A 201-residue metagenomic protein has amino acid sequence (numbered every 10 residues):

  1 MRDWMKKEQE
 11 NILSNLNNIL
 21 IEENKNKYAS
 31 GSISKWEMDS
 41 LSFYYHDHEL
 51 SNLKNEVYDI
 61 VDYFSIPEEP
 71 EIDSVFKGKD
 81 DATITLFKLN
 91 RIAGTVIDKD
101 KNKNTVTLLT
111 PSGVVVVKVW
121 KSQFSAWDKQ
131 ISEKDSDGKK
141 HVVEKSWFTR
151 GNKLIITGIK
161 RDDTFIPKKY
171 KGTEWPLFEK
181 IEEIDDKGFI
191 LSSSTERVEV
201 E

Functional and structural regions predicted by a protein language model:
M1-E201: Noncatalytic, beta-rich nucleic-acid-contacting surfaces in large DNA/RNA-processing enzymes
